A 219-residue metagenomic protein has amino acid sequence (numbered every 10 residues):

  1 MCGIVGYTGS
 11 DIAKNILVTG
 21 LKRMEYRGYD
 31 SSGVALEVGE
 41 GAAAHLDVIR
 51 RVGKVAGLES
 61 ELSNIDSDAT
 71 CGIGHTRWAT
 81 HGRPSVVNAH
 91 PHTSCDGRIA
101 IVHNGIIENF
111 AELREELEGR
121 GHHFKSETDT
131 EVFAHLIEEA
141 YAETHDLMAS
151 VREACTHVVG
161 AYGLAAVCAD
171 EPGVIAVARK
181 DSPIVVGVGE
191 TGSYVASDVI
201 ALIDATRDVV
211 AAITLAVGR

Functional and structural regions predicted by a protein language model:
M1-A216: Conserved short alpha-helical segments that host acidic/polar catalytic motifs at enzyme active sites
